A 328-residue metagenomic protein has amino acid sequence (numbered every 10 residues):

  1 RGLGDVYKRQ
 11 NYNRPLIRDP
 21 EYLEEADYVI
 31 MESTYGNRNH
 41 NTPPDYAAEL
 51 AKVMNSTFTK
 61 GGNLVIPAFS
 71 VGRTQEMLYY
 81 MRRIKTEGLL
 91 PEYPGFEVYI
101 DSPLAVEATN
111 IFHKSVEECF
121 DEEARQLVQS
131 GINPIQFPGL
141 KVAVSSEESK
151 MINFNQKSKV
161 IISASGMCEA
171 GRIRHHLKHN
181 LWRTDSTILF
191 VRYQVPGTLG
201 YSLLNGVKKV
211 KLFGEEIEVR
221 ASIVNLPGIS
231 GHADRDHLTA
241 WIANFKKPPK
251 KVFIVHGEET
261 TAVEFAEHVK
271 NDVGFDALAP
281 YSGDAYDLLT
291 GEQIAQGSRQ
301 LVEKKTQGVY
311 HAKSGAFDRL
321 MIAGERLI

Functional and structural regions predicted by a protein language model:
G2-Y7: Short, small-residue-biased leader/transition segments that mark boundaries at the very start of proteins
R9, T34-G36, Y193-V195, Y281-A285: Short, acidic/turn-prone active-site loops that include or flank metal/cofactor- and phosphate-binding residues
Y12-D101, T187-F190, V210-D272, D276: Cap/insert and terminal regions of metallo-dependent hydrolase folds
N13-P15, N39-H40, T109-N110, T198-Y201 (+1 more regions): Short, charged, surface-exposed secondary-structure boundary motifs
V53-L199, V210-K211, T261-V263, H268-D272 (+2 more regions): Hard-cation-handling environments
I111-C119, T239-W241, L289-L301: Short, surface-exposed amphipathic charged segments that create phosphate/polyanion-binding patches used for binding
R183, E258-V302: C-terminal, active-site-flanking charged/polar segments
R299-I328: Charged/polar low-complexity intrinsically disordered segments, enriched in acidic residues
